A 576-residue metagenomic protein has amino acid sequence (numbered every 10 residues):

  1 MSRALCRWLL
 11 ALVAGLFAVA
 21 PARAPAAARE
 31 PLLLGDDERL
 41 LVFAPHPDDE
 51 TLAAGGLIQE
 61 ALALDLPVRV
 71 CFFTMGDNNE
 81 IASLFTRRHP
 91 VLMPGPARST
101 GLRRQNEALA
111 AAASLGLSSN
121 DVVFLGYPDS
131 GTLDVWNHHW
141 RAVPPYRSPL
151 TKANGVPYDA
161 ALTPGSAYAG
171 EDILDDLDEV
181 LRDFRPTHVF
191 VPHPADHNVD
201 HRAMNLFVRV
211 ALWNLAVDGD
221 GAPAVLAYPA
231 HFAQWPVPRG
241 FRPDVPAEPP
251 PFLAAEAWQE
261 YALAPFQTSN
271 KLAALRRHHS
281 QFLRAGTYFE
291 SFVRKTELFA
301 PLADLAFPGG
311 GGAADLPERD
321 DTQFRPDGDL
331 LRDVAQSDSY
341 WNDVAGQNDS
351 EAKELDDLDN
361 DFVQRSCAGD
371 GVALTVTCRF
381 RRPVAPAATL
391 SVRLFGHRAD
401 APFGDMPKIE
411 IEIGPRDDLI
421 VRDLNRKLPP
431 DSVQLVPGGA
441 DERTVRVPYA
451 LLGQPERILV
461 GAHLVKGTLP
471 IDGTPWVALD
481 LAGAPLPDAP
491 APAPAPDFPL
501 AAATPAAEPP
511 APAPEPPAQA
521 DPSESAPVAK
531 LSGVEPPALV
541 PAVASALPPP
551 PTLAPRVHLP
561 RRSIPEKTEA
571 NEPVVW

Functional and structural regions predicted by a protein language model:
M1-L9: Bacterial N-terminal signal peptides that target proteins for export
W8-V19: Bacterial N-terminal signal peptides
A24-F184, L206-A227, H231, A255: Active-site rim/loop-helix segments in enzyme catalytic domains that contact anionic ligands
E50-L52, N78-E80, P194-H201, W235: Active-site environment of divalent metal-dependent phosphoester hydrolases
L177-D196, H201: Proline-aspartate-enriched helix->loop->beta-strand connector
P238-L283: A conserved mid-domain beta-alpha-beta active-site/ligand-binding segment of alpha/beta enzyme cores
G309-D320, R393-R422, A440, Y449-P505 (+2 more regions): Acidic/polar low-complexity flexible segments
D320-D418, L469-I471: Surface-exposed, glycine/proline- and aromatic-rich loop segments on solvent-exposed faces across compartments
